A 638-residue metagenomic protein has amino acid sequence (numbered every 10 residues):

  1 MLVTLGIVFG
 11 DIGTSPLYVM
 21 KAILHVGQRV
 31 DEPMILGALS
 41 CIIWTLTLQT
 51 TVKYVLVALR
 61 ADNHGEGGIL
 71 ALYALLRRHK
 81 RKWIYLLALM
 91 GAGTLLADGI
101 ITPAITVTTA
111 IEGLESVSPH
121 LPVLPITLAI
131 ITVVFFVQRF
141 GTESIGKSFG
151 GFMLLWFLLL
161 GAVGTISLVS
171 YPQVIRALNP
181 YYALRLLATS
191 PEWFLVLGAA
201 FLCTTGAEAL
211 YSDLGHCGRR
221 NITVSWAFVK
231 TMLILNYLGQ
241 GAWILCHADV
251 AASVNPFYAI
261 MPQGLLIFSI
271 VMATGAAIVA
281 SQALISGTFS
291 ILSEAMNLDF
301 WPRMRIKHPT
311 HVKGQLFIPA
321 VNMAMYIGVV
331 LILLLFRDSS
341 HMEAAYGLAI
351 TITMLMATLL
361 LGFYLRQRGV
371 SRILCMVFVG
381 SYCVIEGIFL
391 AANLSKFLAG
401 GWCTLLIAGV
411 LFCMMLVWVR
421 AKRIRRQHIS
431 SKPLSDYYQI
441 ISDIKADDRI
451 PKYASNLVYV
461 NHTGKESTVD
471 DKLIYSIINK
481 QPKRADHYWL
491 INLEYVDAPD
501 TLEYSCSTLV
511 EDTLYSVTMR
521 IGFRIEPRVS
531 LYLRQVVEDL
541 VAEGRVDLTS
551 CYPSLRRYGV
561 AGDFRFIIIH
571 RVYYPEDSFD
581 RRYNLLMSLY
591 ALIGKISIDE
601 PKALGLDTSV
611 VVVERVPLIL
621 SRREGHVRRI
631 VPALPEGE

Functional and structural regions predicted by a protein language model:
M1-E638: The structured alpha-helical core of multi-pass membrane proteins
